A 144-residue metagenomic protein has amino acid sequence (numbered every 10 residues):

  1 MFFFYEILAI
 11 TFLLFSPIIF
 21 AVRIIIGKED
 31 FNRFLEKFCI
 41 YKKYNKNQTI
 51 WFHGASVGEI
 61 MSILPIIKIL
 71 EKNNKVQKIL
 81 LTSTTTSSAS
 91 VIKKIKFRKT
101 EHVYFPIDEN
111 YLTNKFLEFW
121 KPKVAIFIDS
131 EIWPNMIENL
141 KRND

Functional and structural regions predicted by a protein language model:
M1-L8, F12-V22: Membrane-interacting alpha-helical segments
P17-D144: Active-site and donor-binding regions of nucleotide-sugar-utilizing enzymes
